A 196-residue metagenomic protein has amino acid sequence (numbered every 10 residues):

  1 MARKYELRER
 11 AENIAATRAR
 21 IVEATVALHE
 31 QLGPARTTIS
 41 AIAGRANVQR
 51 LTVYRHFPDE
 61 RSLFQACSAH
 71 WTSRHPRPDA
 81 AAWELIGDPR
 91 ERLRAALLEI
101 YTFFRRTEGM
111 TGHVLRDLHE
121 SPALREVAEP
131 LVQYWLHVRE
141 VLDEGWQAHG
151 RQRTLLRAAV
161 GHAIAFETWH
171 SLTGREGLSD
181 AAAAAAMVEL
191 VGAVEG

Functional and structural regions predicted by a protein language model:
M1-L51, H56, S62: Basic, helix-initiating cap at the start of DNA-binding domains
H29, F64-W71: Alpha-helical DNA-contacting segments of helix-turn-helix folds
T38, G112-V114: Short, hydrophobic secondary-structure boundary micro-motifs
I39, S68-P76: Short, basic, alpha-helical segments at the C-terminal edge of helix-turn-helix-like DNA-binding modules
H56-F57, A186: Residues in the recognition helix of alpha-helical DNA-binding motifs
F57, R116-E120, A163: Short helix-capping/turn signature of helix-turn-helix
A66, R77-G109, V132: Hydrophobic alpha-helical connector segments
E144-L190: Hydrophobic/aromatic-rich alpha-helical bundle segments in the mid-to-C-terminal region
